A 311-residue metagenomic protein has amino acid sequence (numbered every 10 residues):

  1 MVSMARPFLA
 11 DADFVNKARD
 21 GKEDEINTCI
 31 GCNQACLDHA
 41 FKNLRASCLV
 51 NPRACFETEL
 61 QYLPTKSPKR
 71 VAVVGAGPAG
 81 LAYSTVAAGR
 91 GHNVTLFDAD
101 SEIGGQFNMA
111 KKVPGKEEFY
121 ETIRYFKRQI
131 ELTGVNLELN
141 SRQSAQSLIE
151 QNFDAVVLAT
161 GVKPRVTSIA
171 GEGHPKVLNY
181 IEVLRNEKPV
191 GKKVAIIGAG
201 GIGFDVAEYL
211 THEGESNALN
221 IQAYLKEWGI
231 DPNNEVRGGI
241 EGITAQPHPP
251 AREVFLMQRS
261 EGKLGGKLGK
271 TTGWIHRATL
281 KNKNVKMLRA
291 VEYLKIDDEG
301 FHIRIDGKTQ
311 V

Functional and structural regions predicted by a protein language model:
M1, A18-K22, K111-V113, T211-E213 (+1 more regions): Short secondary-structure boundary/capping segments
M1-D20, Q129-N140, Q146, P189-F204: Repeat-solenoid scaffold signature
M1-M4, I26, K176-Y180, I221: Short hydrophobic/aromatic-enriched beta-strand-loop microsegments
M1-V74, P78, Y83-V94, E102: Flavin-dependent oxidoreductase catalytic cores
V50-A54, L60, I103-G105, M109 (+3 more regions): Membrane-interfacial segments at transmembrane helix termini in multi-pass membrane proteins
P68-A99, I103, E138-N152, T160-I169 (+4 more regions): Rossmann-like dinucleotide/flavin-binding elements
G105-F153, G265-V291: N-terminal Rossmann-like dinucleotide/flavin-binding domain of flavoprotein oxidoreductases that bind FAD/FMN
V157: N-terminal Rossmann-like NAD(P) cofactor-binding module of classical short-chain dehydrogenase/reductase
